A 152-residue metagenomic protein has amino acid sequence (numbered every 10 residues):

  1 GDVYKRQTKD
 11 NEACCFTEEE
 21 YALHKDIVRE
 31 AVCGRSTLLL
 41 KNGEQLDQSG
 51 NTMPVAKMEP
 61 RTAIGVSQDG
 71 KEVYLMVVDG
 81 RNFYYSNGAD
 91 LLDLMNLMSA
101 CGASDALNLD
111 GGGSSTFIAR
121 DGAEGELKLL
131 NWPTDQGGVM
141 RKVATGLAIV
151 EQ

Functional and structural regions predicted by a protein language model:
G1-Q152: Gly/Ser/Thr/Pro-rich low-complexity, intrinsically disordered segments
